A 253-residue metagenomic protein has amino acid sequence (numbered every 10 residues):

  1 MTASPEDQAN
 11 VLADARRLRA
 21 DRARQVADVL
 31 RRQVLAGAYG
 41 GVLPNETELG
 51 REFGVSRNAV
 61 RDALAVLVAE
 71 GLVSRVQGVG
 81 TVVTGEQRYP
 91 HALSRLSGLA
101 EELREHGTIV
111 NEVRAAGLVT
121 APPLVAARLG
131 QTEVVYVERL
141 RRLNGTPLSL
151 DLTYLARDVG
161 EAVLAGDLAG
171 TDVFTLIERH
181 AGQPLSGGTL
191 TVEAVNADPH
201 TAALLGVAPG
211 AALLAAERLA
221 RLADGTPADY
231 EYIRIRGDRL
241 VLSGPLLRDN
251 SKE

Functional and structural regions predicted by a protein language model:
M1-R57, D62: Extreme N-terminal segment that seeds HTH/winged-HTH DNA-binding domains in transcriptional regulators
R19-A23, N45, V82-L96: Short, cationic-aromatic polyanion-contact patches
L43, A69-G78, T84-G85: Beta-hairpin "wing" of winged helix-turn-helix
V66: Alpha-helical DNA-recognition elements
R88-R95, E101-I109: A short, N-terminal "cap"/entry segment at the start of jelly-roll beta-barrel domains of the cupin/DSBH fold
I109-E253: C-terminal all-alpha effector/ligand-binding and dimerization domain of prokaryotic HTH-type transcriptional repressors
